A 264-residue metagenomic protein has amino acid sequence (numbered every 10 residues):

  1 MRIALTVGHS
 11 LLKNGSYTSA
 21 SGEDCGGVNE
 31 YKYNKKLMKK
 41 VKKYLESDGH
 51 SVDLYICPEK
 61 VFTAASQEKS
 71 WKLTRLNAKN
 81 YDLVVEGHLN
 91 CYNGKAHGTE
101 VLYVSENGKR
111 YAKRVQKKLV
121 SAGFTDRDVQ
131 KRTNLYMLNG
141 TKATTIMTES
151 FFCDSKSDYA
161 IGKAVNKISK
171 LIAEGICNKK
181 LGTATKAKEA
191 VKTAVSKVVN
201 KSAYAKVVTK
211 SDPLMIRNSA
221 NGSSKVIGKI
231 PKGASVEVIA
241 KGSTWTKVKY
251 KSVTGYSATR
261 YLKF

Functional and structural regions predicted by a protein language model:
M1-K69: Active-site histidine-acidic residue metal-binding/catalytic motifs, centered on HxH/HExxH-like signatures
A4-T6, T74-N90, D128-K186: Active-site-adjacent mobile loop/cap segments within catalytic or ligand-binding domains
S10-N29, N90-R114: A short, glycine/acidic-enriched catalytic loop
K36-K40, E46, E106-A122, D158-K188: Long, well-ordered alpha-helical scaffolding segments within enzyme catalytic domains, especially pronounced
P58-Q67, G123-G140: Short catalytic/ligand-gating loop segments at beta-alpha or beta-beta junctions within enzyme catalytic domains
A187-M215, G228-K232, A240-G242, K263-F264: SH3-family beta-barrel domains
G233, T246-Y250: SH3/SH3-like beta-barrel fold
K251-L262: A short macromolecule-binding patch
